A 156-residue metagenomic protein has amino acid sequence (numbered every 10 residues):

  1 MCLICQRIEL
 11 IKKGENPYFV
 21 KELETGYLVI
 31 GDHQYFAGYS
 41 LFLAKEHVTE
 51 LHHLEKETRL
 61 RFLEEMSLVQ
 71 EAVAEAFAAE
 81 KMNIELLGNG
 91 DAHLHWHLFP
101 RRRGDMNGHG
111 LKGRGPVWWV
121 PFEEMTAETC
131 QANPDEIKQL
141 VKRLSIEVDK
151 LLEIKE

Functional and structural regions predicted by a protein language model:
M1-E156: HIT superfamily nucleotide-processing domains
